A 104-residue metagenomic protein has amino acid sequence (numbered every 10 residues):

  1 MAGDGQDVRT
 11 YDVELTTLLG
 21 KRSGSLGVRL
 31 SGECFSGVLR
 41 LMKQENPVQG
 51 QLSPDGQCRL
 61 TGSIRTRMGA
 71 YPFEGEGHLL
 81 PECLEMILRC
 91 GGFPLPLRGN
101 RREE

Functional and structural regions predicted by a protein language model:
A2-E104: Central antiparallel beta-sheet cores of small beta-barrel/beta-sandwich binding domains
